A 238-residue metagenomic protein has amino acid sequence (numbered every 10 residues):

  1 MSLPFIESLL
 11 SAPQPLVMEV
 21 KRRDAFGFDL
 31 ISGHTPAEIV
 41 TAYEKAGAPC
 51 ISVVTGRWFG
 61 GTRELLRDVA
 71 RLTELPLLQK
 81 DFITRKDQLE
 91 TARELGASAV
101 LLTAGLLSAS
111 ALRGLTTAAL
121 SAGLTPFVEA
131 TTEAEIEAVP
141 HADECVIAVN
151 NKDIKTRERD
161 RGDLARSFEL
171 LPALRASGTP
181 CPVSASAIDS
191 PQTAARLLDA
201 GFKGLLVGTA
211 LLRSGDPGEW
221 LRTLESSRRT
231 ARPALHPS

Functional and structural regions predicted by a protein language model:
M1-L77, T84-D87, G123-V146, I154-A165 (+5 more regions): Conserved N-terminal beta1-alpha1 strand-loop-helix module at the mouth
L65-D68, T91, G114-L115, A138 (+1 more regions): A short acidic, amphipathic alpha-helical/loop segment
A70, A119, L174-R175: A generic structural signal for well-ordered alpha-helical segments
Q88-L106, L112, A118: A short alpha/beta connector and helix-capping loop motif
A92, I147, G208: Residue-level signal for inorganic ion chemistry
A97, G201-F202: As written
T179: Active-site neighborhood of glycoside hydrolase catalytic domains
